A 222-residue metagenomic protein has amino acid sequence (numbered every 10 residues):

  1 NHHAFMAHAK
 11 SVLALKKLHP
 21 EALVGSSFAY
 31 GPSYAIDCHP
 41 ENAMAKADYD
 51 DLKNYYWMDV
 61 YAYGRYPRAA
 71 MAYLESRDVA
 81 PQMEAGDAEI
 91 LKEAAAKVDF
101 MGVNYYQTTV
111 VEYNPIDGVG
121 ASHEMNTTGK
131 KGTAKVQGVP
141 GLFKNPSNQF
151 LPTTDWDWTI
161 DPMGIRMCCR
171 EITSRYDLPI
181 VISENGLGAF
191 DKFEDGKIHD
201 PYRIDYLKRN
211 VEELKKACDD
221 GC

Functional and structural regions predicted by a protein language model:
N1-C222: Active-site region of glycoside hydrolase catalytic domains
